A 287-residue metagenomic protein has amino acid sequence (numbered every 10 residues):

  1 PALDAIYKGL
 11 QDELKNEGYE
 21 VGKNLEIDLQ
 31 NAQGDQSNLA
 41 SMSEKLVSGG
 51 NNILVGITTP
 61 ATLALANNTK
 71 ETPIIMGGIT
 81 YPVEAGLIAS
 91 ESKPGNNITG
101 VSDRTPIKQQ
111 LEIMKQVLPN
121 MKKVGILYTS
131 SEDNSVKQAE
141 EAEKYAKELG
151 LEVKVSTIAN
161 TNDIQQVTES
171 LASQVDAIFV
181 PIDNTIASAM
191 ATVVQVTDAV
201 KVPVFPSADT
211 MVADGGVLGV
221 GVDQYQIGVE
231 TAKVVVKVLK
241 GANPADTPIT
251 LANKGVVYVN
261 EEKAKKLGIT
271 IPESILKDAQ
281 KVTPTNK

Functional and structural regions predicted by a protein language model:
P1-K287: Short hydrophobic alpha-helices and adjacent helix-cap/hinge residues
